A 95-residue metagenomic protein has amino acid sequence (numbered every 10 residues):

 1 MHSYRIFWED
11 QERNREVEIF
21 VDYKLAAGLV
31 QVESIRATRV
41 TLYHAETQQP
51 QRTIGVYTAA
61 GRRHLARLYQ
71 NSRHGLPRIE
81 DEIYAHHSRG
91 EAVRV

Functional and structural regions predicted by a protein language model:
M1-V30: Amphipathic, interaction-prone secondary-structure segments
L29-V95: Acidic, low-complexity intrinsically disordered segments
